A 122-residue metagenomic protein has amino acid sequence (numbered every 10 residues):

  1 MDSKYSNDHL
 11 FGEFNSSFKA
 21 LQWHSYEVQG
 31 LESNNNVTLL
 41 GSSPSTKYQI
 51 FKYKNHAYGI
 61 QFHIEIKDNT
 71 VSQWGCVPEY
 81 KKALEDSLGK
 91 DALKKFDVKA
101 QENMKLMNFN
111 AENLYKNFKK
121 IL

Functional and structural regions predicted by a protein language model:
M1-N69: Pocket-forming structural segment of enzyme catalytic cores
I64-L122: Acyltransferase
